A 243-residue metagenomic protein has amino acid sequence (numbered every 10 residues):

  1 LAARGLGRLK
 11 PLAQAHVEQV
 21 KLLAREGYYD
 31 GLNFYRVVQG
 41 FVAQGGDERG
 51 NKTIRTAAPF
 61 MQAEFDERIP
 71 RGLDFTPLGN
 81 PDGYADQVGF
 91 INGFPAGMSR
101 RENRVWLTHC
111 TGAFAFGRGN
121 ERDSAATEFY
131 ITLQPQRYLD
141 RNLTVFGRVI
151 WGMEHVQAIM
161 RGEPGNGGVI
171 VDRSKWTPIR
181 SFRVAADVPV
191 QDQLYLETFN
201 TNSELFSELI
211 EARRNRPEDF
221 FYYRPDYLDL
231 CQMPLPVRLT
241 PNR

Functional and structural regions predicted by a protein language model:
L1-R243: Cyclophilin-like peptidyl-prolyl cis-trans isomerases
